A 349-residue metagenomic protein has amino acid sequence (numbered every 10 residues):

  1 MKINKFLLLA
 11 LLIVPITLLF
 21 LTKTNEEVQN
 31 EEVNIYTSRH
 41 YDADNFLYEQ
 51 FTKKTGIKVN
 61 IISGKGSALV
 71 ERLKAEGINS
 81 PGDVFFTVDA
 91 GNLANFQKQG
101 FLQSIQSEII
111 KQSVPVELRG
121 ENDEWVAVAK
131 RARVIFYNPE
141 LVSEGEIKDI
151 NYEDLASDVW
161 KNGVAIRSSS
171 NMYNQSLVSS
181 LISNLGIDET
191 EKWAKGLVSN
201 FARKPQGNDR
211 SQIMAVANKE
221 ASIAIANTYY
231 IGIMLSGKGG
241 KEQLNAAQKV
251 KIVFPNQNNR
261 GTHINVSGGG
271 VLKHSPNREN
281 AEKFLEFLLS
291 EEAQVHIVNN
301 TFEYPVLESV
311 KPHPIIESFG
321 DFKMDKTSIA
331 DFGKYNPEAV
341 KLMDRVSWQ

Functional and structural regions predicted by a protein language model:
M1-E32: Short, low-complexity disordered leader/linker segments with a strong preference for bacterial N-terminal type II
L21-N95, Q349: Early extracytoplasmic/lumenal segment of secretory-pathway proteins
Y36-R39, E121-W125, Y137-E140, E144-G145 (+3 more regions): Short beta-strand->loop
S80-F85, Q103-Y137, E153, G163-I166: A structural signal for short loop-to-beta-strand junctions that line the ligand-binding cleft of periplasmic/secreted
F136-L141, I264-N277, H296-N299: A bilobed periplasmic-binding-protein/Venus flytrap-type ligand-binding module shared by bacterial periplasmic
N162-S169, F287-E308: Periplasmic-binding protein-like
S180, L185-V253: Ligand-binding pocket segment of bilobal, Venus flytrap-like solute-binding proteins
P312-Q349: Extracellular/periplasmic bilobal clamshell ligand-binding domains
